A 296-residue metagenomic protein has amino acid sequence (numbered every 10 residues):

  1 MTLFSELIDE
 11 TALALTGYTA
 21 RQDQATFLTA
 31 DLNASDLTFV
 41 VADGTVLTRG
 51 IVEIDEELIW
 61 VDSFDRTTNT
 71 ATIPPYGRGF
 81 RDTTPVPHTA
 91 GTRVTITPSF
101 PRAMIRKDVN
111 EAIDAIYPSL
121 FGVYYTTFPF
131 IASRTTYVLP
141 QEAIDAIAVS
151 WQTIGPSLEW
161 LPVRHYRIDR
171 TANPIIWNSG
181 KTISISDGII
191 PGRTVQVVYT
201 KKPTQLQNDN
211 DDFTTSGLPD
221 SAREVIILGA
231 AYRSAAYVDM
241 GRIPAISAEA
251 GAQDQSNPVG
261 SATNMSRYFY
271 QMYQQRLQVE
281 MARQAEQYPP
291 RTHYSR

Functional and structural regions predicted by a protein language model:
M1-N33, G44-I59, S63-T72, G77 (+1 more regions): Glycine-enriched, solvent-exposed interface loops adjoining structured elements
L37-F39: Short glycine-/aliphatic-rich beta-strand segments at the starts of folded cytosolic domains
